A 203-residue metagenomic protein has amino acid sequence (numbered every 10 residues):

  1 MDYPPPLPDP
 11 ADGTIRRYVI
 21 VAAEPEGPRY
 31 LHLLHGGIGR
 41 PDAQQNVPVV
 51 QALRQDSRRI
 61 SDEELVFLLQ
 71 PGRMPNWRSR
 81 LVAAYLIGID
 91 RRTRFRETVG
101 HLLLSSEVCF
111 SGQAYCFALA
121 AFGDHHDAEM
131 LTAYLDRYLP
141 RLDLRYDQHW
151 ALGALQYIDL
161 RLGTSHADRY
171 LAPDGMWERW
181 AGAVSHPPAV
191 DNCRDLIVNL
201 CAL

Functional and structural regions predicted by a protein language model:
M1-V82, D136, R141, Q148 (+1 more regions): Extended repeat-based scaffolds of very large eukaryotic assembly and lipid-transport proteins
V47-D56, L81-D90, G112-D124, R145-Y157: Structural detector for internal amphipathic alpha-helices that build alpha-solenoid repeat scaffolds
R58-Q70, R92-L104, D124-R137, L160-L171 (+1 more regions): Amphipathic alpha-helical scaffolding segments comprising HEAT/armadillo-like alpha-solenoid repeats
R73, W77, T93, C109 (+3 more regions): Alpha-solenoid helical-repeat scaffolds
R73-V108: Extracellular-facing segments of soluble proteins and assemblies that are Gly/Ser/Thr-biased and enriched in aromatics
E107-C116, L139-A151, G163, E178-V184: Boundary/linker segments of alpha-helical solenoid repeat arrays
